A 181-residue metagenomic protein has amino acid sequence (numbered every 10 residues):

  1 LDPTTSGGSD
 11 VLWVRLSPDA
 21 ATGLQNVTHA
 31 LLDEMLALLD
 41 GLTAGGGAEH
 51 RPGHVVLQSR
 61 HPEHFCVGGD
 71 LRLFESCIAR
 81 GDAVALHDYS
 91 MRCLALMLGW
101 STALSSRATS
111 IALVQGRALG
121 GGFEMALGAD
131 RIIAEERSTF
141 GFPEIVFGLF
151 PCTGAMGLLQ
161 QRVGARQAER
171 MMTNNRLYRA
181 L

Functional and structural regions predicted by a protein language model:
L1-V56: Conserved CoA-thioester-binding segment of acyl-CoA-metabolizing enzymes
A20-G23, E63, R72, N175: Small-residue-centered hinge/linker elements
L57, D70, M125-L127: Hydrophobic/aromatic residues within transmembrane alpha-helices of multi-pass small-molecule transporters
Q58-H64: Short glycine-enriched loops at secondary-structure junctions
H64-G69, F74, G141-P143: Short acidic/His/Gly/Ser-rich catalytic and metal-binding motifs that mark active-site loops of diverse hydrolases
L71-V114: An acidic, glycine-rich surface segment that forms the CoA-thioester-binding/catalytic face of crotonase-fold enzymes
T102-R117, G128-T139, P143-G148, C152-L181: Crotonase-fold acyl-CoA enzyme core
G120: A donor-sugar binding/catalytic signature common to diverse glycosyltransferases and related nucleotide-sugar
